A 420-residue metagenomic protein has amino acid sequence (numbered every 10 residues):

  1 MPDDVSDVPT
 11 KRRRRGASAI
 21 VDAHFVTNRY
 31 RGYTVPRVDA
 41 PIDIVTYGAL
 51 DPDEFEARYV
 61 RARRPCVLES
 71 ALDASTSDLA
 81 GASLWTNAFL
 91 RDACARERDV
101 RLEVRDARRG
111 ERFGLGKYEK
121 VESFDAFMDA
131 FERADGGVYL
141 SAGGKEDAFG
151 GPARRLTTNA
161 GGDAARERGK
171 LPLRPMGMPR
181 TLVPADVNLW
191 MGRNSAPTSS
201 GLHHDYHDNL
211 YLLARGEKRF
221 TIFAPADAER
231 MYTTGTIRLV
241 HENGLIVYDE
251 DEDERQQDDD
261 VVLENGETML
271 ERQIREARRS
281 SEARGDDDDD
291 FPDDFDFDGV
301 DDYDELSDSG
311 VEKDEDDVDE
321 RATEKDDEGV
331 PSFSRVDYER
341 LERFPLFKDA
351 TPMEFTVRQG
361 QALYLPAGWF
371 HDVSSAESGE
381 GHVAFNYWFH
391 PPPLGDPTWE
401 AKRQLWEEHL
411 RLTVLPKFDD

Functional and structural regions predicted by a protein language model:
P2-A362, F370-D420: N-terminal accessory scaffold of Fe(II)-dependent oxygenases
